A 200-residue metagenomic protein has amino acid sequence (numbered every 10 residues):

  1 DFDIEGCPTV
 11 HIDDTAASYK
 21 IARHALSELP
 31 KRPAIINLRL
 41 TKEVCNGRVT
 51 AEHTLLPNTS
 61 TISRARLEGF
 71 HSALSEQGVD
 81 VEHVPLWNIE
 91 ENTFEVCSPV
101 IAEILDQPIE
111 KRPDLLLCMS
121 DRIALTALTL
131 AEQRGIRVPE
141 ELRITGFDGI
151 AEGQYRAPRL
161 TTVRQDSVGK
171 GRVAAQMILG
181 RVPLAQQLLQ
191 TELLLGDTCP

Functional and structural regions predicted by a protein language model:
D1-E28: Mid-protein regulatory/catalytic core that forms ligand/cofactor-binding pockets and protein-protein interaction
G6, D13-T15, S98-P200: Flexible loop/turn connectors
P8, K31-K42, R48-P57: Short beta-strand segments enriched in small/hydrophobic residues
Y19-K20, S27, N46-V49, L55-N58 (+5 more regions): Hinge/cleft segment of the Venus flytrap/periplasmic-binding protein
E28, I36, I62-A65, M119-S120 (+1 more regions): Replace "coordinates the UDP/GDP/TDP-sugar" with "coordinates nucleotide-activated sugar donors
E28-P33, D114: Short acidic/polar active-site loop segments enriched in Thr and Asp
K42-G47, A151-Y155: Short acidic/His/Gly/Ser-rich catalytic and metal-binding motifs that mark active-site loops of diverse hydrolases
P85-E95: Short beta->alpha junction loops
